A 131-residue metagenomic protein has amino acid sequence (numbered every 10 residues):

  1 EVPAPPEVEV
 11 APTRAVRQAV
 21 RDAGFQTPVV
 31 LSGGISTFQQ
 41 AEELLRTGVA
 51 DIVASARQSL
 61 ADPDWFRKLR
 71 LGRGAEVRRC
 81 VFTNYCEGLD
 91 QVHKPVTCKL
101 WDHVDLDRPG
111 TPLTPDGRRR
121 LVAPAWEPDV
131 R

Functional and structural regions predicted by a protein language model:
E1-R131: Flavin-dependent oxidoreductase catalytic cores
